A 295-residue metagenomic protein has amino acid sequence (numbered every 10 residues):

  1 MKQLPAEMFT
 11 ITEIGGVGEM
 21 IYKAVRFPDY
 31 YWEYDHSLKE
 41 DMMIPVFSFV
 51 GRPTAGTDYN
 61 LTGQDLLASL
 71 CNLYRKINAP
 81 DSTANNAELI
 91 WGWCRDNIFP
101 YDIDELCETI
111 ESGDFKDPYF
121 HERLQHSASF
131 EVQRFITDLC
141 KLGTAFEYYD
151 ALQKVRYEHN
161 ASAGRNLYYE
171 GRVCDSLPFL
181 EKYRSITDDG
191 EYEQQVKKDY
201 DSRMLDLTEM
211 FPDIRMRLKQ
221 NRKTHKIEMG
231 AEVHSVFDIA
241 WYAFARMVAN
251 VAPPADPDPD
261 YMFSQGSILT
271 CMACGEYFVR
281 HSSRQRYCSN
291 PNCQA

Functional and structural regions predicted by a protein language model:
M1-F278: Short helix-coil boundary/hinge micro-motifs
S282-A295: Cysteine-rich micro-motifs
